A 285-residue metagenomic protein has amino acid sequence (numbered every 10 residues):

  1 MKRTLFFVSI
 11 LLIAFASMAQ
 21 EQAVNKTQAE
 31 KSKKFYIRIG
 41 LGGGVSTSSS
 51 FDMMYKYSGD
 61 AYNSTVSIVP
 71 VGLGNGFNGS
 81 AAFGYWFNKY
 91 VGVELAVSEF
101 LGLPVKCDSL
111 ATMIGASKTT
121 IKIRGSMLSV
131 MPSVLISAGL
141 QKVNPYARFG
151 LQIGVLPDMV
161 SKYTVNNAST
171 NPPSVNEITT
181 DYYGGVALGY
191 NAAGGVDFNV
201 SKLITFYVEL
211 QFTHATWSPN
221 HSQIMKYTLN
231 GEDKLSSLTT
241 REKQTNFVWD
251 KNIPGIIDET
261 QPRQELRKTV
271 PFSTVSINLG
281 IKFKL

Functional and structural regions predicted by a protein language model:
M1-V24, I281-L285: Bacterial Sec-dependent N-terminal signal peptides
Q20-G84, R267-L285: Short glycine/proline- and aromatic-enriched beta-strand/turn motifs that initiate or cap beta-hairpins
Q22-R38, G125-K142, Y146-G150, E265-V270: Short, contiguous, well-ordered secondary-structure segments
K33, F77, L128, V143 (+2 more regions): Exposed loop/turn and edge beta-strand positions of beta-sandwich/beta-sheet ligand-binding modules
I39-G43, G79-Y85, V97-E99, V130-A138 (+4 more regions): Residues on the lipid-exposed face of transmembrane beta-strands in outer-membrane beta-barrel proteins
S46-G74, S98-S129, G154-A187, P219-F272: Extracellular/periplasm-exposed beta-strand and loop segments of Gram-negative cell-envelope proteins, dominated by
Y90-V93, K142-P145, L203-F206: Repeated loop/turn-to-beta-strand initiation elements of outer-membrane beta-barrel proteins
T180-K226: Active-site/pore-lining binding-face segments in mid-to-C-terminal subdomains
